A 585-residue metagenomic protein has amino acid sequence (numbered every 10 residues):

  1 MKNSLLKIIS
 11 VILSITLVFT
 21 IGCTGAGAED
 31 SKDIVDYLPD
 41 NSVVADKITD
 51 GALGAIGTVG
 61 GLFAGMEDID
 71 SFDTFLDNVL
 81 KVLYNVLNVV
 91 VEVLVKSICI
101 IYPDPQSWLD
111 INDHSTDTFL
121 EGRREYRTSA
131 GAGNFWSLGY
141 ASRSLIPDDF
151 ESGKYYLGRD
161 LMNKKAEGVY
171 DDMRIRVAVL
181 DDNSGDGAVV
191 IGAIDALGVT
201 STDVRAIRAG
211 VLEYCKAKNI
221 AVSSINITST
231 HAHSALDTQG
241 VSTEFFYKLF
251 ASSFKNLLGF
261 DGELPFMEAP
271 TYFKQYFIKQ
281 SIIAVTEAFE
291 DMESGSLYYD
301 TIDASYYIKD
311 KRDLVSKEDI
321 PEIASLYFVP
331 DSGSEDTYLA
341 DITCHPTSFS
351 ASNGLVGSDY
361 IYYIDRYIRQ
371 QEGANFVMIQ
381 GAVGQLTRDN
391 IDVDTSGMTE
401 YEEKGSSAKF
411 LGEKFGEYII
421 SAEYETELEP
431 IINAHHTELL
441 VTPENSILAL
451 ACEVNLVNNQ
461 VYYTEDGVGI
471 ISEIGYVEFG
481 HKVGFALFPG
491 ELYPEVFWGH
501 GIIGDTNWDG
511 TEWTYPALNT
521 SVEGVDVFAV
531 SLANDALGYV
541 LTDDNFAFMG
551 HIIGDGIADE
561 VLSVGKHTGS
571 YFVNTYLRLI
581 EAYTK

Functional and structural regions predicted by a protein language model:
K2-I9: Bacterial N-terminal signal peptides that target proteins for export
V11-T20: Bacterial N-terminal signal peptides
F19-D33: Sec-dependent signal peptide cleavage junction
V35-N41, A45-T228, A232-F410, E423 (+1 more regions): Conserved beta-alpha junction segments in alpha/beta enzyme cores
E413-K414: P-loop NTPase catalytic cores that bind/hydrolyze ATP
I419: Glycan-recognition surfaces in beta-rich domains, encompassing non-catalytic CBMs and lectin-like receptor-binding
